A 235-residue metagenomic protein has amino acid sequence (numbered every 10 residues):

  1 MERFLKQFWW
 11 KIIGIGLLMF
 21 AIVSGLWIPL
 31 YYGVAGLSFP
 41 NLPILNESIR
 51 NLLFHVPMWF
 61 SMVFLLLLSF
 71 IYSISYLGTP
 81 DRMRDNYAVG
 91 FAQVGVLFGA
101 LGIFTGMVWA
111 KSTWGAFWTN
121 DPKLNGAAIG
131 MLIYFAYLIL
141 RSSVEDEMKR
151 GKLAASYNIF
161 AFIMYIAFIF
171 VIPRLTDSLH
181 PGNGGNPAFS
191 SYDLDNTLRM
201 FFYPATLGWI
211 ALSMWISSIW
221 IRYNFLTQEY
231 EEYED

Functional and structural regions predicted by a protein language model:
M1-D235: Polytopic transmembrane helical bundles with strong interfacial aromatic enrichment
